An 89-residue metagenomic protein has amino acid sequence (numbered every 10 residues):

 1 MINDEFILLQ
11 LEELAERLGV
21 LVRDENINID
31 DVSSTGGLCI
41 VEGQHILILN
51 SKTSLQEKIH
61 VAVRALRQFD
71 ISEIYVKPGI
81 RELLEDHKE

Functional and structural regions predicted by a protein language model:
M1, K88-E89: Intrinsically disordered, low-complexity linkers and terminal tails enriched in Pro/Gly and often acidic or mixed-charge
M1-S34: Auxiliary, metal-adjacent structural segments of Zn-dependent hydrolase domains
F6-I7, R17, R81-E82, D86-K88: Long, non-globular segments of proteins
L11, R23, C39, H45 (+1 more regions): Contiguous, function-dense segments enriched for cysteine-driven chemistry and partner/ligand-binding capacity
E12, I59-A62: Hydrophobic alpha-helical segments
I27, K52, E57-H60, K77 (+1 more regions): An N-terminal structural lobe/cap that precedes and organizes the functional/catalytic core across diverse proteins
V32-Q56: Active-site scaffold of zinc-dependent metalloenzymes
A62-H87: C-terminal structural segments of small proteins and small subunits
